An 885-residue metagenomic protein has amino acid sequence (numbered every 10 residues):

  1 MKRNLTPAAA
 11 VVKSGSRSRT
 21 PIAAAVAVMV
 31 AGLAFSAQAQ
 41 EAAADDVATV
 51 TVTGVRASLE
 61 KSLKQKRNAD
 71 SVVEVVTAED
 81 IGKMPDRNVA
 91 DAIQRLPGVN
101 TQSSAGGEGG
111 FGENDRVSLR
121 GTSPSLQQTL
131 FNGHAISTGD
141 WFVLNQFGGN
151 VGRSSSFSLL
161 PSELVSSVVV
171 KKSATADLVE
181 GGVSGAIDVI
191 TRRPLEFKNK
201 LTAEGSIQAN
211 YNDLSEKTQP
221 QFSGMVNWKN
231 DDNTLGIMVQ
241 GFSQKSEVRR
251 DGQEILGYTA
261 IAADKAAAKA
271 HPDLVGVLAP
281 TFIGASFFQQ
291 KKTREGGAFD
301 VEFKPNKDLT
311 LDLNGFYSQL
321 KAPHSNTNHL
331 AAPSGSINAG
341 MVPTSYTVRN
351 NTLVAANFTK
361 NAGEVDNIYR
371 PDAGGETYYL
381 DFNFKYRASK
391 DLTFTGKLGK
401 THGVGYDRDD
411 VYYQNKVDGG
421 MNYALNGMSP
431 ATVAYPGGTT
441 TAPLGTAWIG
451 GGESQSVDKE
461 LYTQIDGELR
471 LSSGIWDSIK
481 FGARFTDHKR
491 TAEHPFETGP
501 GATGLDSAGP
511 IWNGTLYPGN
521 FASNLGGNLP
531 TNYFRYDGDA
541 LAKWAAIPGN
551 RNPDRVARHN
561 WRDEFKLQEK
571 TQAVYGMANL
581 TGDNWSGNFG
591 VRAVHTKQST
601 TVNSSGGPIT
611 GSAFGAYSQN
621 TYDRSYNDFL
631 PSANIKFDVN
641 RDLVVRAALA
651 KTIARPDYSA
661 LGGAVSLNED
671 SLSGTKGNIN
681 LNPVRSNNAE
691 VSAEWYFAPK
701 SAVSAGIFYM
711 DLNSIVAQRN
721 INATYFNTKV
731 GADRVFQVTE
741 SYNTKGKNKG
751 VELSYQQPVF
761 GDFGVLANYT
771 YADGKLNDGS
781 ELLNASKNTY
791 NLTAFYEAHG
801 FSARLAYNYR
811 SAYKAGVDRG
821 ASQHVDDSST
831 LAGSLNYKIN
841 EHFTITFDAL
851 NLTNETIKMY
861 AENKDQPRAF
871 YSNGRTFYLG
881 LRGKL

Functional and structural regions predicted by a protein language model:
T6, V11-G15, A25, G450-G452 (+10 more regions): Conserved C-terminal beta-signal and adjacent last beta-strands/turns of outer-membrane beta-barrel proteins
T51-R87, I136-G148: N-terminal periplasmic "start-of-domain" segments of outer-membrane beta-barrel proteins
A90-D140, K172: Extracytoplasmic beta-strand/coil segments of soluble accessory domains associated with Gram-negative outer-membrane
A135, K489-T491, W561-E564, D623 (+5 more regions): Surface-exposed extracellular loop regions of Gram-negative outer-membrane beta-barrel proteins, predominantly
T138, F147-S155, E163-V170, D177-A268 (+5 more regions): Outer-membrane beta-barrel translocator/receptor signature
S215-A339, T344-N351, A356, D372-A388 (+2 more regions): Transmembrane beta-barrel wall of Gram-negative outer-membrane proteins
P371, G375-T377, H559, D563-T571 (+8 more regions): Outer-membrane beta-barrel signature, preferentially recognizing the C-terminal barrel domain of Gram-negative
F708-L712, V716, I721-A723, T728-D818 (+1 more regions): Gram-negative outer-membrane beta-barrel transporters
